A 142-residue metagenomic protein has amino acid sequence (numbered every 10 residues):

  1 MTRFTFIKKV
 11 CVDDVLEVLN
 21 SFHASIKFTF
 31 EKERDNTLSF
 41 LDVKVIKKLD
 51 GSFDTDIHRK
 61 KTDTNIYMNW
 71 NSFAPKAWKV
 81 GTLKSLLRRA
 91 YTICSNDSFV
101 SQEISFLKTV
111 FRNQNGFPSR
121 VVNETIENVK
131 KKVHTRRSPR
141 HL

Functional and structural regions predicted by a protein language model:
M1-L142: Charged structural interfaces that engage phosphate-rich ligands and support phosphoryl-transfer chemistry
